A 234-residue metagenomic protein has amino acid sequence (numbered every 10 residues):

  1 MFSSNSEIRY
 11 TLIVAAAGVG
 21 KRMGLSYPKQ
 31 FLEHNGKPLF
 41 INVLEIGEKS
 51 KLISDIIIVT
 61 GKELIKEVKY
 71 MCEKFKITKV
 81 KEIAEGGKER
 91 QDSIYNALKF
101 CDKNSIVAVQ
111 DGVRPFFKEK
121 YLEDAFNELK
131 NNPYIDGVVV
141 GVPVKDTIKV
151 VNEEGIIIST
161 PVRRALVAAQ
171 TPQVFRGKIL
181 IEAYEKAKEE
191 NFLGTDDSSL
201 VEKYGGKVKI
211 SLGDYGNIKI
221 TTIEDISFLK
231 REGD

Functional and structural regions predicted by a protein language model:
F2, E7-I65: N-terminal glycine-rich phosphate-binding loop and ensuing alpha1 helix
F2-N5, L166-D234: Conserved alpha/beta core of the MobA/IspD/sugar-nucleotide pyrophosphorylase nucleotidyltransferase superfamily
V14, F40, A97, D111 (+3 more regions): Residue-level signal for inorganic ion chemistry
H34, K149-N152, K219-T221: Short beta-strand-to-turn element immediately C-terminal to the catalytic PLP-Schiff-base lysine in fold type I
S50-L52, E73-V80, K103, P133: Short helix-capping segments at alpha-helix termini
K66-M71: Acidic helix N-cap motif at the loop->helix transition within catalytic regions of sugar-transfer enzymes
E82, E89-E153, Q170: Conserved beta-loop-beta/alpha segment of the NTase-like Rossmann-fold superfamily that binds/positions NTPs
K149-Q173: Short, flexible, basic/aromatic active-site loop/helix in glycosyltransferases
